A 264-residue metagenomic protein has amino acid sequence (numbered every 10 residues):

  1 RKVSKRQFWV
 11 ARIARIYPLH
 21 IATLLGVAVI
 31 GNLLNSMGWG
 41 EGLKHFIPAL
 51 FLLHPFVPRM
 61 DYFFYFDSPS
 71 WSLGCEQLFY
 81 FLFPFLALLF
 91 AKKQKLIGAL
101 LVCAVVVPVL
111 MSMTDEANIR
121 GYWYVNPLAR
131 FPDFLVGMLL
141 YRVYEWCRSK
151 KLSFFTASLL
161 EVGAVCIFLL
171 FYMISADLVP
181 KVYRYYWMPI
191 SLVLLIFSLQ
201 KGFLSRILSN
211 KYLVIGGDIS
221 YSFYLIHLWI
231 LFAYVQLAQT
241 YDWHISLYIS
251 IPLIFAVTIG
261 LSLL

Functional and structural regions predicted by a protein language model:
R1, S72-L88, C103-L152, R184-S205 (+1 more regions): Specific transmembrane alpha-helix
K2-Q7, N35-W39, A87-L96, Y144-T156 (+2 more regions): Membrane-interface helix-boundary motifs at transmembrane edges
K5-R12, I16-C75, V106-R120, V125-P127 (+2 more regions): Membrane-interface helix-loop-helix regions
W9, Y17, I97-V102, Y185 (+1 more regions): Hydrophobic alpha-helical transmembrane segments
I16-H20, K93, I219-I226: Loop-to-transmembrane-helix entry motif
L25-V29, F79-A91, V136-V143, I230-T240: Membrane-interfacial alpha-helical segments at the cytosolic side of multi-pass membrane proteins
V29, P55, C103-T114, A164-D177 (+1 more regions): Aromatic-anchored segments of alpha-helical transmembrane domains
F134, L139, L160-L264: Alpha-helical transmembrane segments of multi-pass integral membrane proteins
